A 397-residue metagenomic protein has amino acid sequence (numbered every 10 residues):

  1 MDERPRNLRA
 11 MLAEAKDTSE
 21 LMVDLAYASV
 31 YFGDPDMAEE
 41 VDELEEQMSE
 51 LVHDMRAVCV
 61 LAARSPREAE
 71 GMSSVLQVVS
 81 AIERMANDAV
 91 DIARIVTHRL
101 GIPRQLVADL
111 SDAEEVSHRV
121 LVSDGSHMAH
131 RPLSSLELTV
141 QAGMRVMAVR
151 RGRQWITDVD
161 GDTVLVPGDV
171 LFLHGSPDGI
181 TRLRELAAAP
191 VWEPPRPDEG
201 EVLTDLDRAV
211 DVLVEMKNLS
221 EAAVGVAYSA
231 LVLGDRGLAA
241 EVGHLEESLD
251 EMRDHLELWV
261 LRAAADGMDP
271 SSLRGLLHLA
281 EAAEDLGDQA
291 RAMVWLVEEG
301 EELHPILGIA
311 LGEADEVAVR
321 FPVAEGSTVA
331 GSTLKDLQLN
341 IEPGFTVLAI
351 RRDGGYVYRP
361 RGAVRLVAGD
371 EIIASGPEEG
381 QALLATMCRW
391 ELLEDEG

Functional and structural regions predicted by a protein language model:
M1-G397: Cytosolic, long alpha-helical scaffolding segments
